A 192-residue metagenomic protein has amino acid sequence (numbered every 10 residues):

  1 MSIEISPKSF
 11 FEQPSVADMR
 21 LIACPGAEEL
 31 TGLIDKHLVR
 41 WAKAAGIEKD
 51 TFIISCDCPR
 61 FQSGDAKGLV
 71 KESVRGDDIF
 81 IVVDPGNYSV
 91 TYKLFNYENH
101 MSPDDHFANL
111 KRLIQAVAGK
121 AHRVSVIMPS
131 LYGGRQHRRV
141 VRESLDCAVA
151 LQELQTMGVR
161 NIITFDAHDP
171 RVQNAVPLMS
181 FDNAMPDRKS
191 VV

Functional and structural regions predicted by a protein language model:
M1-V192: PRPP-associated nucleotide enzymes
